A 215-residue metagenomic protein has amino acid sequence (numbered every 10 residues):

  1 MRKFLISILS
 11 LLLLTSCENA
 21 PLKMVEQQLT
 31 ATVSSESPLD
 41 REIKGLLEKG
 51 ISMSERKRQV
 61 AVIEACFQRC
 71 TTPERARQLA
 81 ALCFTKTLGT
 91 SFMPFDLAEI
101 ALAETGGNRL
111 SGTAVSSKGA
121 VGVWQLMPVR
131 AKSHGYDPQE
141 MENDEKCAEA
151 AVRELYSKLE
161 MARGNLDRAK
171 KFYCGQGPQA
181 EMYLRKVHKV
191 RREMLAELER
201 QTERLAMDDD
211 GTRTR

Functional and structural regions predicted by a protein language model:
M1-F4: Positively charged n-region of N-terminal signal peptides that target proteins for export
I6-T15: Bacterial N-terminal signal peptides
L14, L29-A31, K86, R213: Intrinsically disordered/low-complexity terminal segments and short unstructured peptides
E18-A20: Bacterial signal peptide processing site
V25-G45: Post-signal peptide N-terminal segment of mature Sec-exported envelope proteins
P38-R215: Catalytic glycan-binding domains that act on GlcNAc-containing polysaccharides
